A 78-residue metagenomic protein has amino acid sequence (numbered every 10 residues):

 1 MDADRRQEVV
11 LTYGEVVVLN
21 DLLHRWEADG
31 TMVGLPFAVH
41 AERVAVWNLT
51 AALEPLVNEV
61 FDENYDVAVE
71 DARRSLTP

Functional and structural regions predicted by a protein language model:
M1-P78: Positively charged, low-complexity terminal tracts and the immediately adjacent first secondary-structure elements
